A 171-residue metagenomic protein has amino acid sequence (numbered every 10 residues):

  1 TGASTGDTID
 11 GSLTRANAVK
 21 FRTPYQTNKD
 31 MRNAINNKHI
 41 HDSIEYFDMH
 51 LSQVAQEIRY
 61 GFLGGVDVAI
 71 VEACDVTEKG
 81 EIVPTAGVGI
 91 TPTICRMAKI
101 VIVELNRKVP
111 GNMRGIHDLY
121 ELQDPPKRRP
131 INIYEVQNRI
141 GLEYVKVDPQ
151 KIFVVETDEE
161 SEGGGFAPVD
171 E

Functional and structural regions predicted by a protein language model:
T1-E171: Conserved alpha/beta enzyme-core scaffold
